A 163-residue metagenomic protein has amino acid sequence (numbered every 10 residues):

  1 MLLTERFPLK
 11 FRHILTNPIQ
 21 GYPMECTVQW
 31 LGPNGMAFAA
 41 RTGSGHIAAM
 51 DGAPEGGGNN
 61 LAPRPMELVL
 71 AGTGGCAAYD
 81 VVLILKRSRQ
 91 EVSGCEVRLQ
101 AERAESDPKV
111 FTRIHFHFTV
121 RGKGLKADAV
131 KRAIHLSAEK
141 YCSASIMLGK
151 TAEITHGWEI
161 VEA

Functional and structural regions predicted by a protein language model:
L3, F7, F11-A71, V82-A163: Extended beta-strand/beta-hairpin segments
T73-C76: Alpha-helical metal-binding/catalytic segments enriched in His/Glu/Asp
A78-D80: Ribosome-associated translation termination/rescue signal centered on the conserved GGQ peptidyl-tRNA hydrolysis loop
